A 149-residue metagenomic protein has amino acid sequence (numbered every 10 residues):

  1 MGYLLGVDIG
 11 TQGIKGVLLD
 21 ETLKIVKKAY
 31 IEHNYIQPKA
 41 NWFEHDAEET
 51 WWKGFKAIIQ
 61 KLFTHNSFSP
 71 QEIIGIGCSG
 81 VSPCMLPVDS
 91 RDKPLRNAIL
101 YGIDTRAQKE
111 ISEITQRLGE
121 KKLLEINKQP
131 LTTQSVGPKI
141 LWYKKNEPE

Functional and structural regions predicted by a protein language model:
M1-N97, E125: N-terminal glycine/serine-rich phosphate-binding loop of ATP-dependent small-molecule kinases, especially carbohydrate
Q60, T64, Q116, K145-E149: Generic secondary-structure signature for well-ordered alpha-helical cores
L86-L141, K145-N146: Glycine-rich phosphate-binding loop and adjoining helix at the ATP-binding site of ATP-dependent phosphoryl-transfer
